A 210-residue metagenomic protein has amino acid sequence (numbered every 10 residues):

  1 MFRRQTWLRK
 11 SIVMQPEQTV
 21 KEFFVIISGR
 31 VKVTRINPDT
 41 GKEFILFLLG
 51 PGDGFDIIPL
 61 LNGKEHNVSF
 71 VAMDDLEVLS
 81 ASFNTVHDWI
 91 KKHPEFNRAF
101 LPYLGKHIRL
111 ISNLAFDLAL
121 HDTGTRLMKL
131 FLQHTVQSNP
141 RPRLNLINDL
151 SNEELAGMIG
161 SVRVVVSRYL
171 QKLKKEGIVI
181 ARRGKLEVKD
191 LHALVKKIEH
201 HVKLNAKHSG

Functional and structural regions predicted by a protein language model:
M1-R9, E65: Short proline/glycine- and basic residue-enriched helix-capping loop/turn segments at helix->loop/beta transitions
S11-D74: Cyclic nucleotide-binding regulatory domains
S28, P51, D75, F83 (+5 more regions): ATP/adenylate-binding site constellation spanning eukaryotic-like Ser/Thr protein kinases, ABC-transporter
F47-G105, R109: Cyclic-nucleotide recognition modules
K91, E95-G160: Polybasic "coupling" helices that flank or enter modular domains
V136-G210: Phosphate-/nucleic-acid-contacting segments
